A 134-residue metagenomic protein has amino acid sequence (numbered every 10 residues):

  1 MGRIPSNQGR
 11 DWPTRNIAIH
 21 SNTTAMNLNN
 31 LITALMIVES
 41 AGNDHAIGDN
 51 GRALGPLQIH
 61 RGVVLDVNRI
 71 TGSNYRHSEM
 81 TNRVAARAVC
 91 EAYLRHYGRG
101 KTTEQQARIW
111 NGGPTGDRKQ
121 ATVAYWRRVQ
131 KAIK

Functional and structural regions predicted by a protein language model:
M1-I47, M80-G98, A132-K134: Export/targeting segments at the very N-terminus of extracytoplasmic proteins
P5, W12-P13, L54, Q58 (+1 more regions): Polar low-complexity intrinsically disordered regions enriched in Ser/Thr and small residues
P5-Q8, T103, K119: Intrinsically disordered, low-complexity regions enriched in Ser/Pro/Gly/Gln/His and often acidic
S40-A46, G113-V123: Secretory-pathway/luminal and periplasmic proteins that interact with or process carbohydrate-rich
P56, R61-D117, Y125-K134: Alpha-helical segment that forms one wall of the substrate-binding/catalytic cleft in peptidoglycan-active domains
